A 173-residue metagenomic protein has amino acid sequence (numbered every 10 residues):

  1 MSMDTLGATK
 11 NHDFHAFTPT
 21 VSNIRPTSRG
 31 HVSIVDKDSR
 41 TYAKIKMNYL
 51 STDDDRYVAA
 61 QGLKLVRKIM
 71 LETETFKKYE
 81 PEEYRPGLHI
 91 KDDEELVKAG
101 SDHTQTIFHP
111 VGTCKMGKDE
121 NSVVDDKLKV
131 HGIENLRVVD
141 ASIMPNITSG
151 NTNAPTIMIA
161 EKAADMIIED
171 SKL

Functional and structural regions predicted by a protein language model:
M1-S149, N153-P155, A163-L173: FAD-dependent oxidoreductase catalytic-site/capping-region signature
